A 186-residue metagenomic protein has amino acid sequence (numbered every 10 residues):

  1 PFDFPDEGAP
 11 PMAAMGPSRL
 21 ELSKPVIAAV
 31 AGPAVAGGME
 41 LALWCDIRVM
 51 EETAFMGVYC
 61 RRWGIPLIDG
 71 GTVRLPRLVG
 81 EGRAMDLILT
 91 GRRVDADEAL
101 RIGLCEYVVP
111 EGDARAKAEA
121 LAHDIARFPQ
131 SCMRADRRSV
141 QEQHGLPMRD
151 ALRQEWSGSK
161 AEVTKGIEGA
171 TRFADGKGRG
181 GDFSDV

Functional and structural regions predicted by a protein language model:
P1-E21, A34, G64, P147 (+1 more regions): Glycine- (often His-adjacent) and acidic-residue-rich active-site loop that binds/positions the CoA thioester
P1-F2, G91-A96, G112, A116 (+1 more regions): C-terminal alpha-helix plus adjacent terminal tail
F2-A13, V58-R61, V79-E81, V140 (+1 more regions): Short C-terminal domain-edge/linker segments immediately following a structured domain
F2-D3, P10-M12, V30-G32, G70 (+4 more regions): Short secondary-structure boundary micro-motifs
P11-G16, G71-R74, R83, C132-A135 (+2 more regions): Hydrophobic alpha-helical segments typical of transmembrane helices and their membrane-interface/capping positions
M12-P25, L100-L104, R138, A161 (+1 more regions): Short secondary-structure transition/capping segments
P17-S131: Crotonase-fold acyl-CoA enzyme core
